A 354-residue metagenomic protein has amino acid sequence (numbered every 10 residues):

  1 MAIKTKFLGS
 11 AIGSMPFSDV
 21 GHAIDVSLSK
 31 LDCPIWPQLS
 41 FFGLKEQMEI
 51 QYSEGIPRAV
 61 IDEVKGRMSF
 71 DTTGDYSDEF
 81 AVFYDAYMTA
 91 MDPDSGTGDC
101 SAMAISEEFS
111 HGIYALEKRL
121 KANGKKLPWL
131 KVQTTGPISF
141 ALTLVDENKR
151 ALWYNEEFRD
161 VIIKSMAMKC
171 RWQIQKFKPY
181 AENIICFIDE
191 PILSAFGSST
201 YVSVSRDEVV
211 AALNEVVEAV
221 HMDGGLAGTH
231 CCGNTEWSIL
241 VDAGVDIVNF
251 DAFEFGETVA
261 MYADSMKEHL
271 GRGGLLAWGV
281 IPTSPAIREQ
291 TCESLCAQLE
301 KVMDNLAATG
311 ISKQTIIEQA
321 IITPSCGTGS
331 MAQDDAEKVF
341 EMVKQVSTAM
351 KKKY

Functional and structural regions predicted by a protein language model:
M1-A151, G274, A308, E318 (+1 more regions): Alpha/beta catalytic barrel-like cores
K30, R119, K176, E215 (+7 more regions): Alpha-helical structural signal in soluble globular domains
L31-I35, K125-L130, Y180-I184, M222-A227 (+3 more regions): Short, well-ordered coil/turn segments that N-cap beta-strands
I35-G43, L240, I247, L299: C-terminal interaction module
F109-K126, M166-E182, A263-H269, C296-Q314: Short amphipathic alpha-helices and their capping/turn segments at secondary-structure boundaries
V132, A151-D264, W278, P282 (+1 more regions): Active-site loop segments of alpha/beta catalytic cores
T135, D189-P191, T323-C326: Glycine-rich beta-strand-to-loop/alpha-helix junction loops that act as flexible
D246-K353: Catalytic-face loop-and-helix region of soluble metabolic enzyme cores
